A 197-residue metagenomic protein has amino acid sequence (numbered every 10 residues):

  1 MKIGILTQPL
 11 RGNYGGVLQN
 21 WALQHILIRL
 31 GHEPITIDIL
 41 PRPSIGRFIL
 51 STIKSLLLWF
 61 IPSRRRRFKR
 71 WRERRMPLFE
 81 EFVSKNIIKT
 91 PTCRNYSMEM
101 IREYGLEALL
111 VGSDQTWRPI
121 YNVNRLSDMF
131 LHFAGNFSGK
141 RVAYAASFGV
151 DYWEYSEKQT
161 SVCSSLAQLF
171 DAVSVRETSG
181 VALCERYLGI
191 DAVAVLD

Functional and structural regions predicted by a protein language model:
I3-Y14, L18-S165: Aromatic- and Gly/Pro-rich donor/ligand-binding loops that form nucleotide- or phosphate-bearing donor binding pockets
W21, E177-T178: Alpha-helix N-cap/helix-start capping motif
T116, S179-G180: Alpha-helix capping/helix-boundary segments
F137, L169, Y187-D191: Short, structured coil segments at secondary-structure junctions
F170-E177: A short beta-strand/loop micro-motif in the catalytic core of glycosyltransferases that engages the nucleotide-sugar
V181-D197: Helix-loop-beta element that forms the nucleotide-linked donor phosphate-binding surface in glycosyltransferases
